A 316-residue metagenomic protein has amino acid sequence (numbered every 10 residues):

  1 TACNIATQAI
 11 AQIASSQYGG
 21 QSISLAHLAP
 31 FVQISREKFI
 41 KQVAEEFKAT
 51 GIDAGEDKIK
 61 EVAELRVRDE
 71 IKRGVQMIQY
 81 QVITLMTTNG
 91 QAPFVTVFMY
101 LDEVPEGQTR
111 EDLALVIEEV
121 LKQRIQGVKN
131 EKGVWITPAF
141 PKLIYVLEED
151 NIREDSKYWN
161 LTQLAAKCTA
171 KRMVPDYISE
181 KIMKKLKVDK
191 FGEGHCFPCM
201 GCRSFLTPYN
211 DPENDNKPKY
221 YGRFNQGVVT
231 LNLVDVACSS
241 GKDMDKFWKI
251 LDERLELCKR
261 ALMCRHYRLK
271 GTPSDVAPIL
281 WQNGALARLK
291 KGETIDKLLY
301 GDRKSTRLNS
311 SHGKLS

Functional and structural regions predicted by a protein language model:
T1-R303, S316: Conserved catalytic cores of very large enzyme subunits
L308-L315: Single conserved hydrophobic/aromatic residue that forms the stacking wall/gate of nucleotide- or nucleobase-binding
